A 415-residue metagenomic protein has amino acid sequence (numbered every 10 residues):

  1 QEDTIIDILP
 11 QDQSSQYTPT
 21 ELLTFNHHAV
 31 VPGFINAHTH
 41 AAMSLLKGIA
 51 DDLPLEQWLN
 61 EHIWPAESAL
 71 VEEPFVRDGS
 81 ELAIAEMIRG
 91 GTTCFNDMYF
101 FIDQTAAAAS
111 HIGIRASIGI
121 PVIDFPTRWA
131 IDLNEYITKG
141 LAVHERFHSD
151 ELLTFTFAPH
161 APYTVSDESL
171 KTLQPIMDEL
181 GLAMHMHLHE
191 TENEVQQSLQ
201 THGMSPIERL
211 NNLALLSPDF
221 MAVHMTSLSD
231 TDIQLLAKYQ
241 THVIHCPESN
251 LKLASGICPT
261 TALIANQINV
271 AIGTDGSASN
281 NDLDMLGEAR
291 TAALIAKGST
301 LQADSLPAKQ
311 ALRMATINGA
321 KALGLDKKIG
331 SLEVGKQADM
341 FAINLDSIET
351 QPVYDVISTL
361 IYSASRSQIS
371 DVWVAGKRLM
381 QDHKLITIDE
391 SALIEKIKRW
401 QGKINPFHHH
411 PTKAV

Functional and structural regions predicted by a protein language model:
Q1-V31: Histidine-rich, glycine-flanked metal-binding segment
S15, T316-V415: Active-site microenvironment of metallo-dependent hydrolases
P32-S44, A183-E192: Histidine-centered catalytic micro-motifs
L45-D78, I112-N134, E192-D219, Y239-H242 (+1 more regions): Active-site gating loops and adjacent loop-to-helix segments of metal-dependent hydrolytic enzymes
K47-I114, Y136-S149, K396-H409: Alpha-helical scaffold segments that flank or form the walls of functional sites
N96-Y99, T156-T172, L251-L253, A322-G324: Active-site glycine- and acidic-residue-rich loops that bind and position anionic ligands or nucleotide-like cofactors
Q104-T226, T231: Metal-coordinating catalytic core of metallo-dependent amide/deamination hydrolases
N212-D219, T261-S347, S363: His/Asp/Glu-enriched, well-ordered alpha-helical/loop segment that forms or immediately abuts the divalent-metal
